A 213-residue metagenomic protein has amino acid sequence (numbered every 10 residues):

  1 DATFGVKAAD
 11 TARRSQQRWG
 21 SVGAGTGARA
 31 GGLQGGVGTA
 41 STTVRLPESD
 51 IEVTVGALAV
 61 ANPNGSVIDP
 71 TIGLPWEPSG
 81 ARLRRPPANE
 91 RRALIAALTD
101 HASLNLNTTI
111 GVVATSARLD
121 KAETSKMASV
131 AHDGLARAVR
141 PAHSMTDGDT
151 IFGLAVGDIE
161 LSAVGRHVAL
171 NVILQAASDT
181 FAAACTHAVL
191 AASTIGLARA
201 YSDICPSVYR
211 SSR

Functional and structural regions predicted by a protein language model:
D1-R213: A structural signal for small-residue-enriched, beta-sheet-centric alpha/beta enzyme cores and oligomeric scaffold folds
